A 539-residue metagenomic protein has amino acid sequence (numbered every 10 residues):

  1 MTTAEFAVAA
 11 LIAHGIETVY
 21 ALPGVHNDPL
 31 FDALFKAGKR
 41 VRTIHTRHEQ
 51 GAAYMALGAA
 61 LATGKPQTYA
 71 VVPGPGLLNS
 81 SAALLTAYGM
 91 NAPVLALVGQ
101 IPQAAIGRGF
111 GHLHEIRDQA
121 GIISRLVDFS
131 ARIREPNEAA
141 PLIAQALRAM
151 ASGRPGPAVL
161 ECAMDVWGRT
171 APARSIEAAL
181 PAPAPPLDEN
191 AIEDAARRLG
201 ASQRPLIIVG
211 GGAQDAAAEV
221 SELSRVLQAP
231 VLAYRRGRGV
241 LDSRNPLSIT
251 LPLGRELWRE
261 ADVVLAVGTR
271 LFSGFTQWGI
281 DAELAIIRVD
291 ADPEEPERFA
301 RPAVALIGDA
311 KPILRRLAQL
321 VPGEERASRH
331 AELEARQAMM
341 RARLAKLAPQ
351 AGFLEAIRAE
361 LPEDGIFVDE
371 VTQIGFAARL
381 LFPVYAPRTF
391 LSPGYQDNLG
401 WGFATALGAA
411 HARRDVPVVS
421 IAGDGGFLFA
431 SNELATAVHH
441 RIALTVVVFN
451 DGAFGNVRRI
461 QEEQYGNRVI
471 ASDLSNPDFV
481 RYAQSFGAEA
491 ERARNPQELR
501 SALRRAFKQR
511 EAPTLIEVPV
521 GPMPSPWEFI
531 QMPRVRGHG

Functional and structural regions predicted by a protein language model:
M1-V321, E360-E363, T436, A443-V446 (+2 more regions): N-terminal alpha/beta PP-like core and its mobile active-site loop of ThDP/TPP-dependent enzymes
T3-V8, I12-H14, L22-V25, L30-F35 (+1 more regions): Active-site diphosphate/adenylate-binding microenvironment
G24, Q50, T269, K311 (+4 more regions): Alpha-helix N-cap/helix-start capping motif
E49, E161, E370, E433 (+1 more regions): Acidic-residue sensor for enzyme active/binding pockets
A105-H114, V226, R255-W258, P296-F299 (+3 more regions): Thiamine diphosphate
N137, A173-S175, S202, E283-V371 (+2 more regions): Phosphate/pyrophosphate-binding active-site segments
M164-V166, Q373, V520: Active-site-proximal loop/turn and secondary-structure-junction residues that shape catalytic pockets, frequently
